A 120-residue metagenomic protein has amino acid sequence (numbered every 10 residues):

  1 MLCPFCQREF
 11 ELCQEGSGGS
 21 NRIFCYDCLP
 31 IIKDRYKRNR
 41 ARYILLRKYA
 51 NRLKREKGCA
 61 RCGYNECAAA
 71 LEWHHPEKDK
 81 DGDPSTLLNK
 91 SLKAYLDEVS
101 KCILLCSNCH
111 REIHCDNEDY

Functional and structural regions predicted by a protein language model:
M1-Y120: Contiguous alpha-helical segments
